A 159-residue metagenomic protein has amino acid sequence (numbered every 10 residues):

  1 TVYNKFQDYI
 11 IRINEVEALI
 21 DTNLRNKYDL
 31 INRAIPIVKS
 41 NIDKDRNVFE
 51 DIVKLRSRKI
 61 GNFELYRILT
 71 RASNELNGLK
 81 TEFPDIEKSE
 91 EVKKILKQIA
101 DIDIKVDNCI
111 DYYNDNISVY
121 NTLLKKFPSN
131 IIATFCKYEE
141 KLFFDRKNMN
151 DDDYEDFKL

Functional and structural regions predicted by a protein language model:
T1-L159: A helix-centric hydrophobic-segment signal that preferentially recognizes long, alpha-helical stretches used
